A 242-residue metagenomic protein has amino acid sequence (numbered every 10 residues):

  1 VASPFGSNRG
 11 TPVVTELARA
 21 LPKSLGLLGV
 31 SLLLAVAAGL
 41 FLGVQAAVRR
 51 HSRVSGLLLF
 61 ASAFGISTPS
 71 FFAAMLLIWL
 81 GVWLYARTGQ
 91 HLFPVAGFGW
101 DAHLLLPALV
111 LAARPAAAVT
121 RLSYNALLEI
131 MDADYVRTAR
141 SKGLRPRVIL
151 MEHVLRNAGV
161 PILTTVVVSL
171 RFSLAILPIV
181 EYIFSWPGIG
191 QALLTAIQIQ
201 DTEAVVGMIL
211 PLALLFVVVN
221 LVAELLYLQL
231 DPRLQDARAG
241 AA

Functional and structural regions predicted by a protein language model:
V1-T15: Short membrane-interfacial helix/loop motifs at transmembrane-helix boundaries
P4-N8, Y85-A96, A239: Short helix-coil transition/hinge motifs at the ends and kinks of transmembrane helices, capturing the brief
L17, L21-V54, S70, A96-A242: Alpha-helical transmembrane segments of integral membrane proteins, especially multi-pass inner/plasma-membrane
G56-L58: Cytosolic-side membrane-entry/anchor segment at the start of a transmembrane helix
F60-H91, V110-A116, R121: Membrane-water interface segments at the C-terminal ends of transmembrane alpha-helices in multi-pass inner-membrane
